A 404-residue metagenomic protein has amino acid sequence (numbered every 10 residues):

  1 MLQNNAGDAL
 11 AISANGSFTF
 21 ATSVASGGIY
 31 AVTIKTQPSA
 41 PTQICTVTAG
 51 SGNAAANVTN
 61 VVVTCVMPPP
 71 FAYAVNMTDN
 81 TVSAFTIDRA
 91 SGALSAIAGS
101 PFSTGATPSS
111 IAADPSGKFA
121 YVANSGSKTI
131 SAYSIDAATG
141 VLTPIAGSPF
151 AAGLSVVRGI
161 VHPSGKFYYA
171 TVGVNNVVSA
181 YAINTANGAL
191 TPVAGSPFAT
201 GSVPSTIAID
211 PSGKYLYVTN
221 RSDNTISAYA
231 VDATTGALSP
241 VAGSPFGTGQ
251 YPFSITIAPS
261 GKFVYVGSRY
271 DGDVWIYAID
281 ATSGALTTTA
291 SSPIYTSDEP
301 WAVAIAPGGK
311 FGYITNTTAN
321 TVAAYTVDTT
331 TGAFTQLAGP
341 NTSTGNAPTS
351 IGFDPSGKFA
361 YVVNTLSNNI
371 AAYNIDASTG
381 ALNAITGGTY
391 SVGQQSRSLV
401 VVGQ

Functional and structural regions predicted by a protein language model:
M1, S17-G52: Surface-exposed interfaces of beta-sheet-rich extracellular modules
M1-Q3, T59: Short loop/turn and low-complexity linker motifs enriched in small/turn-promoting residues
G7-S17: Short, acidic Ser/Thr/Gly-rich low-complexity loop/linker segments typical of extracellular and cell-surface proteins
I34, N53-P68: Conserved "repeat-terminator" motif of extracellular CCP/Sushi domains
I34-S39, A56-V58, Y325, Y373: Secretory-pathway extracellular proteins and peptide precursors enriched for disulfide-bonded cysteines
V66-Q404: Predominantly soluble domains enriched in secretory-pathway, periplasmic, or organellar proteins
